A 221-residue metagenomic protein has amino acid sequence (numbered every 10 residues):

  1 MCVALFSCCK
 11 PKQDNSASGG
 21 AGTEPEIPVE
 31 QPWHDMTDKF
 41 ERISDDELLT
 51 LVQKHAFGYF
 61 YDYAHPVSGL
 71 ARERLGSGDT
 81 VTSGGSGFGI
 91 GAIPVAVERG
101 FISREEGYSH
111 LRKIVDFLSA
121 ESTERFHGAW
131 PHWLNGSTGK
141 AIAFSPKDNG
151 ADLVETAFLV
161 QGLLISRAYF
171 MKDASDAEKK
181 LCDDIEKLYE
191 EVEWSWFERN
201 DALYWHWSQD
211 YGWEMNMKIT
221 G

Functional and structural regions predicted by a protein language model:
L5-C8: C-terminal motif of bacterial Sec signal peptides marking the signal peptidase cleavage site
P11-Q13, E24-V81, R125-A129, W133: Low-complexity, Ser/Thr/Pro/Gly-enriched N-terminal "stalk/linker" regions
D35-D46, F88-I102, F117, F158-A174: Well-ordered alpha-helical scaffold segments within catalytic/enzyme domains
D46-L48, E124-A157, K172-G221: Extended ligand-binding clefts on enzyme/binding-domain cores
V52, T80-G91, A151-Q161, K218-G221: Aromatic- and histidine-enriched alpha-helix N-cap/loop-to-helix transition segments that scaffold the rims
V52-S68, H110-H127, D183-A202: Long, well-ordered core segments of solenoidal/helical folds
H55, E105-A120, P146, D152 (+4 more regions): Active-site-adjacent structural elements in enzyme catalytic domains
D79-G87, G91-G150: Membrane helical hairpin/interfacial module
